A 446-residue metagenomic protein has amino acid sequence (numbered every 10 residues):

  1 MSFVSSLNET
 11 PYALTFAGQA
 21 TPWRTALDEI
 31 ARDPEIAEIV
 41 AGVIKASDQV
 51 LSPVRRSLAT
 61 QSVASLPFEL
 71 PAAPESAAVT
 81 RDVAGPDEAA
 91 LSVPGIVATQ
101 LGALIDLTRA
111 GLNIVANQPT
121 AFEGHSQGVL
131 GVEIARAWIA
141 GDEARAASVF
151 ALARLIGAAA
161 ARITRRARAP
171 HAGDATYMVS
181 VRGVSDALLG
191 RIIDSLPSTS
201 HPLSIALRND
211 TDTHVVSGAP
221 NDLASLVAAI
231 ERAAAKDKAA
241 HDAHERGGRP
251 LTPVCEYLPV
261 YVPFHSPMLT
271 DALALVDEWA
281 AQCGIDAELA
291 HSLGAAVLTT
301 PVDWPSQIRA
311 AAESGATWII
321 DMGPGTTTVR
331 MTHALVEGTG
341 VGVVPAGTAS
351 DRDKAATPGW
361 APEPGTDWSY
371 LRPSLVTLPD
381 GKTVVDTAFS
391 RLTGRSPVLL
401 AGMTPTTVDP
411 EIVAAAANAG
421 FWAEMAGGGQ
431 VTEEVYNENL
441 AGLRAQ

Functional and structural regions predicted by a protein language model:
M1-P119, P263, P267-W368: Acyltransferase/transacylase module recognition
V4-N8, I114-A116, P170-G173, P197-T199 (+4 more regions): Solvent-exposed alpha-helices and their adjacent loops that cap or buttress functional pockets in soluble metabolic
F16-W23, V184-A187, T404-T406: Short polar catalytic/cofactor-binding loops
I96, M178-V181, H214-V215, L258-Y261 (+4 more regions): Glycine- and other small-residue-rich loops at beta-strand/loop junctions that grip anionic moieties
T120-G128, V132: Gly/Ala-rich beta-loop-alpha elbow adjacent to hydrolase catalytic centers
I134-S292, A296: Alpha/beta catalytic cores of group-transfer enzymes, especially the acyltransferase/condensing modules of polyketide
P364-Q446: Active-site entrance/lid segments in N-terminal catalytic domains of soluble metabolic enzymes
